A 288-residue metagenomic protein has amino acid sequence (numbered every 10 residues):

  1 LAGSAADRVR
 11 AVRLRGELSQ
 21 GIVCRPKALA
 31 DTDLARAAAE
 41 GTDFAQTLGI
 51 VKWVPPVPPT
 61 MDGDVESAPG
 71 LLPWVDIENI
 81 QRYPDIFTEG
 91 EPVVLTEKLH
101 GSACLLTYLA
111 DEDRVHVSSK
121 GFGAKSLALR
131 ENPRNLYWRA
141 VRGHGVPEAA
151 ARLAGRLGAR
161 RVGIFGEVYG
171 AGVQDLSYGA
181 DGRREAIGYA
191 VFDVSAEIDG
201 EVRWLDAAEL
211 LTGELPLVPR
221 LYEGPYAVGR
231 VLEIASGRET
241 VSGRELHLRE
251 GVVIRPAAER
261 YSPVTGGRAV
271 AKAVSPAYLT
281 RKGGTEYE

Functional and structural regions predicted by a protein language model:
L1-E288: Core nucleotide-handling region used for phosphoryl-transfer chemistry
